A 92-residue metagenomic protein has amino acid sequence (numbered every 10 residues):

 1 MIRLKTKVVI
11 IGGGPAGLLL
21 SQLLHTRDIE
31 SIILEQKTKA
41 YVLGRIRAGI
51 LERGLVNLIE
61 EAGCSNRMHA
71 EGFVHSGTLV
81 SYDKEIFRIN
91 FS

Functional and structural regions predicted by a protein language model:
M1, L24, E30, V80-I86: Intrinsically disordered, low-complexity regions
M1-R3, L24-T26, E61, E71: Generic structural signal for beta-strand residues in well-ordered domains
I2-A16: Beta1/beta-strand and adjacent pyrophosphate-binding region of the FAD-binding site in flavoprotein oxidoreductases
K5, D28, V74-G77: A structure-centric signal for secondary-structure junctions around beta-strands
I11, Q22-R47: Glycine-rich FAD pyrophosphate-binding loop
P15, I33, A62-S65: Short secondary-structure boundary micro-motifs
L19: Cytochrome P450 catalytic-core helices
L43-S92: Active-site-adjacent segment of FAD-dependent monooxygenases/related oxidoreductases
